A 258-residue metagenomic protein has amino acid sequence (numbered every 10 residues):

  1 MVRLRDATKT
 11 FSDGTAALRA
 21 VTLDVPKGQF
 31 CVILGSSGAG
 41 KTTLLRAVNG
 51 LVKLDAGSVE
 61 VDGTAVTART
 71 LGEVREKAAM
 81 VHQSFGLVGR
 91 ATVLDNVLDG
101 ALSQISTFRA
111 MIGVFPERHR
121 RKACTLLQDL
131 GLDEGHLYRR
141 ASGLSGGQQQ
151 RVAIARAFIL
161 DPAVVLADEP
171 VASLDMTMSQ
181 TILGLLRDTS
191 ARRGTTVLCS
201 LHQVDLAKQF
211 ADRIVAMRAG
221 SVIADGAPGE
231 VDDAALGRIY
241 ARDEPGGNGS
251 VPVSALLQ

Functional and structural regions predicted by a protein language model:
N49: Helix-to-loop junction immediately C-terminal to a conserved catalytic motif
A65-A79, R109-E117, V231: ABC ATPase NBD coupling module
A110-G135: Conserved ABC ATPase "signature" region
R140-L144, Q148: Conserved ABC ATPase signature
D161: Conserved catalytic motifs of ABC-family nucleotide-binding domains
V165-D168: Catalytic Walker B motif of ABC-type/P-loop ATPase nucleotide-binding domains
